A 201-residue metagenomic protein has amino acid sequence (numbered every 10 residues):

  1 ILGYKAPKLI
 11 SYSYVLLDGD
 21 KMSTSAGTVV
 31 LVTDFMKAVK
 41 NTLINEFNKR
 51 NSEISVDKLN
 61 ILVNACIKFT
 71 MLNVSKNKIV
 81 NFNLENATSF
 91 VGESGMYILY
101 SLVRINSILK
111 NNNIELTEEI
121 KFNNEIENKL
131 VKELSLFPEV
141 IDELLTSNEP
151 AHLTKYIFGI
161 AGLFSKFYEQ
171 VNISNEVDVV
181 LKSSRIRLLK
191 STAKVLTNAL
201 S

Functional and structural regions predicted by a protein language model:
I1-S201: Non-catalytic interaction-recognition regions
